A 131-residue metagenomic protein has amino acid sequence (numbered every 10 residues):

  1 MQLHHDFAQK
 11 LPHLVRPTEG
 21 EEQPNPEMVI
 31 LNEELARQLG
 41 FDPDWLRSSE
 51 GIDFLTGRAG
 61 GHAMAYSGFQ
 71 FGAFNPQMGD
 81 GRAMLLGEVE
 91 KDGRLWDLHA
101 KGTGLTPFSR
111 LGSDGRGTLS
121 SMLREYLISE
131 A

Functional and structural regions predicted by a protein language model:
M1-Q2, V15-P17, G72-Q77: Intrinsically disordered, low-complexity segments enriched in polar/charged residues with Gly/Pro, especially when
L3-E33, R37: Ser/Thr/Pro-rich, acidic low-complexity intrinsically disordered regulatory segments
N25-M28, E34-A131: Conserved ATP-binding subdomain of kinase catalytic cores across diverse folds
